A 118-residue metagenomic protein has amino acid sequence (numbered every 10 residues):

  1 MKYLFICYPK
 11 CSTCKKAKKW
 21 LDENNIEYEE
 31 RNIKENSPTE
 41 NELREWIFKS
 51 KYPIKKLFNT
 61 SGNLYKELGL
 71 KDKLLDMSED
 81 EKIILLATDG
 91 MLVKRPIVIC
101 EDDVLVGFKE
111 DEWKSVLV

Functional and structural regions predicted by a protein language model:
M1-N24, E29-I33: Local sequence-structure signature of Cys/Sec-based thiol-disulfide redox active-site neighborhoods
E35-V118: Thiol/selenol-based redox catalytic cores and closely related redox-interacting motifs
